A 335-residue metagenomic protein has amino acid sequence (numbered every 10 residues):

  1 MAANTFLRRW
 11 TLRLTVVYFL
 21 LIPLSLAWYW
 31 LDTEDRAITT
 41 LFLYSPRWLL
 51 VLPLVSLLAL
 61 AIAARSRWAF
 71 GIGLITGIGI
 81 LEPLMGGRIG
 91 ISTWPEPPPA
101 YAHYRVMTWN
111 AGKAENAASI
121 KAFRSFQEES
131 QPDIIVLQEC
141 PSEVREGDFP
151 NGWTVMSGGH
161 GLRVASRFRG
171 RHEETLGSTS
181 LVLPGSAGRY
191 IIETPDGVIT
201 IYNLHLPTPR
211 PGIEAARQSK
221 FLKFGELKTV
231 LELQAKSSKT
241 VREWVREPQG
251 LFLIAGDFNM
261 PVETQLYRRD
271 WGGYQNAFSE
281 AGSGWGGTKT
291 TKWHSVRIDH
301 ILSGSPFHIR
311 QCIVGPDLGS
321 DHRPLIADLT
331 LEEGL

Functional and structural regions predicted by a protein language model:
M1-T5: Short, Lys/Arg-rich, polar N-terminal cytosolic tail immediately upstream of the first transmembrane signal-anchor
L7-I62, W68-T76, T175, I191 (+2 more regions): Metal-dependent phosphoester-hydrolase catalytic domains
F42, Y104-A111, S119-R145, T200-L204 (+3 more regions): Active-site beta-strand/loop signature of hydrolases that rely on acidic residues for catalysis
P46-R47, P95-K113: Short extracytoplasmic/periplasmic juxtamembrane "stem" segments immediately C-terminal to an N-terminal membrane anchor
G71, G77-A100, E115-S119, R124 (+2 more regions): Structured beta-strand-rich core segments of catalytic domains in phosphoester-bond hydrolases
N116-I120, L181-L183, V230-Q234, S238 (+2 more regions): Solvent-exposed, acidic/flexible segments
P209-I213, V262-T264: Short acidic/glycine-rich loop or secondary-structure boundary segments that cap or lie
E214-T229: A solvent-exposed, charged loop/short amphipathic helix patch at secondary-structure junctions
